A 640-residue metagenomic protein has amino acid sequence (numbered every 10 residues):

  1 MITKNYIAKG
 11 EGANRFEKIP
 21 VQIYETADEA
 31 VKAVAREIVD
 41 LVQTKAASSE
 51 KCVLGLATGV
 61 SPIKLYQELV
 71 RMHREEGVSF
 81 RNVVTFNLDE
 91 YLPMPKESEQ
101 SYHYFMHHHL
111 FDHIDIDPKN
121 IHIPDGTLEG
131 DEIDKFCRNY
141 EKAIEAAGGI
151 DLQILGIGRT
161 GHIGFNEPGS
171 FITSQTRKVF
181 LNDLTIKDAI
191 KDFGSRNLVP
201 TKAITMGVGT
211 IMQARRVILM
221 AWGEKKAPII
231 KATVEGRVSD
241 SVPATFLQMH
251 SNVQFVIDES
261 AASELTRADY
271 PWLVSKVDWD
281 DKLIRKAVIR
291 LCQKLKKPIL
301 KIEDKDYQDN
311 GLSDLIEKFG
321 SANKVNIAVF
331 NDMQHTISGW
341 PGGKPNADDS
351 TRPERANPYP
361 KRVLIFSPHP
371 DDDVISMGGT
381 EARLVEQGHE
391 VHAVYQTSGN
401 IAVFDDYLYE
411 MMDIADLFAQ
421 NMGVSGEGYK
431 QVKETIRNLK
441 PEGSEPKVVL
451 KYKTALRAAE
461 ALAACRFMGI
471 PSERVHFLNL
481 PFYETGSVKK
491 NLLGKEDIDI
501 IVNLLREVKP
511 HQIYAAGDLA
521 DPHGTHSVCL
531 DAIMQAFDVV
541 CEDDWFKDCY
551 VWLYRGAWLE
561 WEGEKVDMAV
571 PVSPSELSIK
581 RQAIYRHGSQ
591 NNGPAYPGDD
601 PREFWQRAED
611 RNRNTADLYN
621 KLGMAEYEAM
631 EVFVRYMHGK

Functional and structural regions predicted by a protein language model:
I2, Y6-A8, E25, E29-A30 (+1 more regions): Conserved phosphate- and dinucleotide-binding cores of soluble alpha/beta proteins, encompassing both enzyme active
A13-N139, A143-A146, V391: N-terminal active-site beta-alpha-beta segment that forms phosphate/nucleotide-binding and substrate-recognition loops
K45-E50, E145-G149, N503-H511, A516: Glycine-rich phosphate-binding loop signature in dinucleotide/nucleotide-binding domains
V53, V84, D151-L152, R216 (+2 more regions): Structural motif
G59, I365-V374: Short, glycine-rich nucleotide/cofactor-binding loops
L65-E76, V374-S398, A402: Histidine-anchored nucleotide/phosphate-binding helix
L65-M72, G164-Q175, H523-V539: Short Gly/Thr/Asp-enriched flexible loops that form oxyanion-binding sites at enzyme active sites
I186-G194, L198-A203, K296, K301-L364 (+6 more regions): Metal-dependent de-N-acetylase/amidase catalytic core
